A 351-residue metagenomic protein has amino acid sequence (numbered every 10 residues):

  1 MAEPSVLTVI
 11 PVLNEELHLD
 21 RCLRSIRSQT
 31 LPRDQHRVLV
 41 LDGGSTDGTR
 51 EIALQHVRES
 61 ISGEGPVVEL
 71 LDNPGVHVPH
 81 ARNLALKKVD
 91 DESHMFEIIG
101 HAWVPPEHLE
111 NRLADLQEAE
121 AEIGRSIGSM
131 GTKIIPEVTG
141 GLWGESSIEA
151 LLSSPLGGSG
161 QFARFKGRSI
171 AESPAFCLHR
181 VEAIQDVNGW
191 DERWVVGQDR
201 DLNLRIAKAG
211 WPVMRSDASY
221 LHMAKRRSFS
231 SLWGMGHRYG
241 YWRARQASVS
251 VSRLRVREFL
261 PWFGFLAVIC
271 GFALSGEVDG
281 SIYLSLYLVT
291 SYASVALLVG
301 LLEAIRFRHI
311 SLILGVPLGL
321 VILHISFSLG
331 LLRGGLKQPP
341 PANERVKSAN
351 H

Functional and structural regions predicted by a protein language model:
R24-Q35: Short, acidic, metal-binding catalytic loop of nucleotide-sugar glycosyltransferases
D42-E51, H101-P105: A conserved acidic beta->alpha catalytic loop
D72-D90, N111: Glycine-rich, basic loop-to-helix element that forms the pyrophosphate-binding segment of sugar-nucleotide handling
E92-W103: Short beta-strand-to-loop acidic/aromatic patch adjacent to the donor-nucleotide binding site
E107-G144: Conserved donor NDP-sugar-binding/catalytic core segment of glycosyltransferases
T132-V138, I148-I170, P174, V249: Short, flexible, basic/aromatic active-site loop/helix in glycosyltransferases
D191-L254: Catalytic donor/gating beta->alpha subdomain of glycosyltransferases that bind UDP-sugars
G264-P339: Membrane-embedded multi-pass helical conduit in multi-pass membrane proteins, especially envelope-biosynthetic
